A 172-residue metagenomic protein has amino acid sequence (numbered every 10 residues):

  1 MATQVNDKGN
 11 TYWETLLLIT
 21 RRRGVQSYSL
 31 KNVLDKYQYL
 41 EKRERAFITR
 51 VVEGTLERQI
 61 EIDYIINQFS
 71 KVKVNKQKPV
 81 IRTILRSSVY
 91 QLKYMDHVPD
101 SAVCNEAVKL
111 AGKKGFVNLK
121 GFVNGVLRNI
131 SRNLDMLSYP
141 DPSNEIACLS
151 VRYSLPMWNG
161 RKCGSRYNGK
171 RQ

Functional and structural regions predicted by a protein language model:
M1-Q172: Class I Rossmann-like S-adenosyl-L-methionine
